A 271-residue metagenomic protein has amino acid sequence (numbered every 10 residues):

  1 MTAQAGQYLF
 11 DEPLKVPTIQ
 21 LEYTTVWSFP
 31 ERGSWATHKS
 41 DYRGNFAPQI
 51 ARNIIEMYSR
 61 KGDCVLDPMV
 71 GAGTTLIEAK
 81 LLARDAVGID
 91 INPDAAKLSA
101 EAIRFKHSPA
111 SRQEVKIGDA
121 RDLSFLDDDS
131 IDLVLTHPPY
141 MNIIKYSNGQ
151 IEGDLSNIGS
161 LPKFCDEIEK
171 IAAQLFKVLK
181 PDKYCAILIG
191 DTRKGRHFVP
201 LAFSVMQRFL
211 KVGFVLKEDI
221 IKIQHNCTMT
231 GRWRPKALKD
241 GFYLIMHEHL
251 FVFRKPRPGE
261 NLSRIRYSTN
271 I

Functional and structural regions predicted by a protein language model:
M1-I271: Class I S-adenosyl-L-methionine-dependent methyltransferase catalytic core
